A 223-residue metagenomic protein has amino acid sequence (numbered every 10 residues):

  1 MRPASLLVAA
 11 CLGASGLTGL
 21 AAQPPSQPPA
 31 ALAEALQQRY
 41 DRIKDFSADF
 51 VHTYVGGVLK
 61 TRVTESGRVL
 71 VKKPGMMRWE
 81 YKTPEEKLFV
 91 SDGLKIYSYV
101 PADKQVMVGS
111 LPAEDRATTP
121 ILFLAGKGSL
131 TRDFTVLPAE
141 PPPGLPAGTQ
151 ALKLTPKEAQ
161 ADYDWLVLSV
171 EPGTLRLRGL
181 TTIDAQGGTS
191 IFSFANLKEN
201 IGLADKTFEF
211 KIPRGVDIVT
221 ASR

Functional and structural regions predicted by a protein language model:
M1-A4: Positively charged n-region of N-terminal signal peptides that target proteins for export
V8-G16: Bacterial N-terminal signal peptides
L20-R62, I212-R223: N-terminal leader/targeting segments and the immediate start of mature chains
I43-S47, T64-S66, K72-P74, P84 (+7 more regions): Extracytoplasmic
R68-T119, S190-I191, N196: An acidic-aromatic
M107, S129-R223: Gly/Pro-enriched, hydrophobic low-complexity segments that function as extracytoplasmic propeptides/linkers
